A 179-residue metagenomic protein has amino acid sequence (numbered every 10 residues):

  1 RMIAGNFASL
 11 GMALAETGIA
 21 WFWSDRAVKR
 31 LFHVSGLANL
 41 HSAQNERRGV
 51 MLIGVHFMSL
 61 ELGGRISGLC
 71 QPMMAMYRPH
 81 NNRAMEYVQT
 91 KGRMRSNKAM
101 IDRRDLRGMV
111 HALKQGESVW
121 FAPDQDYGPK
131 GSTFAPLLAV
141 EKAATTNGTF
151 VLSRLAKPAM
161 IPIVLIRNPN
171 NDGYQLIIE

Functional and structural regions predicted by a protein language model:
R1, L176-E179: Short, intrinsically disordered, charge-balanced linker/junction segments flanking boundaries in proteins
M2-G5, S9-A20, E46-R104, Q115 (+4 more regions): Catalytic core of membrane glycerolipid acyltransferases/transacylases, capturing the structured, soluble-facing
W21-V50, M58: A short, well-structured juxtamembrane/interface segment
N39, R104-M109: Short acidic active-site motifs
M109, Q115-Q125, S132, P158-I161: Conserved active-site beta-strand-loop modules that form the wall/rim of enzyme catalytic pockets and either contain
T145: A donor-sugar binding/catalytic signature common to diverse glycosyltransferases and related nucleotide-sugar
K157-N171, Q175: Glycine-rich phosphate/pyrophosphate-binding loops and their adjacent beta-strand/loop elements at enzyme active sites
